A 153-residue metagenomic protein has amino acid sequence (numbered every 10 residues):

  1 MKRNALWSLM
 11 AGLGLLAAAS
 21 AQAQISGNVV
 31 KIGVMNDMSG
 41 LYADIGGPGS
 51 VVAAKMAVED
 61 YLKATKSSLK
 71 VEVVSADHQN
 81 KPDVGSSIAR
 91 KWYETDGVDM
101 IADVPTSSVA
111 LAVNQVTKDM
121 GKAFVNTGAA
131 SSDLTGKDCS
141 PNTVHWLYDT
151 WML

Functional and structural regions predicted by a protein language model:
M1-Q22: Gram-negative bacterial Sec-dependent N-terminal signal peptides
Q24-I25, K66-S67, Y93-T95, T117-M120 (+1 more regions): Extracellular/periplasmic catalytic domains that process cell-envelope and extracellular macromolecules
I25-G27, V51-S75: Signal peptide-proximal N-terminal region of secreted/periplasmic/extracellular or secretory-lumen proteins
I25-G33, A123-T127: Short coil-to-beta-strand
V30-K55, A76-D83, P105-T106: Extracytoplasmic "Venus flytrap"
D44-G47, S86, N114, G136-K137: Short, solvent-exposed loop/turn and secondary-structure capping segments
S75, P82-D99: Short, well-structured alpha-helical segments in soluble
V98-L153: Extracytoplasmic ligand/sensor domains, especially the bilobed periplasmic-binding protein
